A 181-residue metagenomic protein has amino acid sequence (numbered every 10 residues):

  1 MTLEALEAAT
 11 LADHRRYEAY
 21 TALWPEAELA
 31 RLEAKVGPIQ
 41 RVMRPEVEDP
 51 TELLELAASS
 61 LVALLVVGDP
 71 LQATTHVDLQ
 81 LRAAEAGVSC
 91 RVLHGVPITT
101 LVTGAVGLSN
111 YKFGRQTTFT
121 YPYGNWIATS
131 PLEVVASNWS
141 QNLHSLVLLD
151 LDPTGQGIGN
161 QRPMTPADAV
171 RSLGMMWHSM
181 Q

Functional and structural regions predicted by a protein language model:
M1-S89: Class I S-adenosyl-L-methionine
A19, H94-V96: Glycine-rich, histidine-containing beta strand-loop boundary motifs that form or position
V62, T74, C90, P97-Q181: Beta-strand/loop-alpha-helix module characteristic of Rossmann-like adenine-cofactor folds
